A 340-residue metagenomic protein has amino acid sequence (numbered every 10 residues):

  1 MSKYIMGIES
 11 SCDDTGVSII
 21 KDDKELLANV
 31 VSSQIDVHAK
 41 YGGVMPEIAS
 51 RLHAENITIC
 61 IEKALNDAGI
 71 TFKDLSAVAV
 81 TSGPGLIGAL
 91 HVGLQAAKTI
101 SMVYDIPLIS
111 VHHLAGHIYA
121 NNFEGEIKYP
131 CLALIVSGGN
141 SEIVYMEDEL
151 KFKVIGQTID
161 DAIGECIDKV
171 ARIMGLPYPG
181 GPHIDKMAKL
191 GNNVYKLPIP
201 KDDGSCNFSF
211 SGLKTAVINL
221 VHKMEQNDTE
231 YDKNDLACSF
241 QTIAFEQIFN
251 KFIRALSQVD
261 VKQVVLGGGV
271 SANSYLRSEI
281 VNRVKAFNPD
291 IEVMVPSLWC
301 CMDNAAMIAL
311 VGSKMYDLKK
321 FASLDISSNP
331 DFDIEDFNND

Functional and structural regions predicted by a protein language model:
M1-S2, V111-L132, V311: Conserved phosphate-binding catalytic cores of ATP/NTP-utilizing and phosphoryl-transfer enzymes
K3-P84, H117: N-terminal beta-alpha supersecondary unit
T15-I20, A133, S141-Y145: Short beta-strand scaffold segments in enzyme catalytic cores
T71, K186-V264, N273-K285, Y316-K319 (+1 more regions): A contiguous, well-structured pocket-lining segment that forms one wall/lid of small-molecule binding clefts in soluble
D74-Y119: Glycine-rich phosphate-binding loop and adjoining helix at the ATP-binding site of ATP-dependent phosphoryl-transfer
V80-G83, I100, S137-G139, V264-N273: Glycine-rich beta-strand-to-loop/alpha-helix junction loops that act as flexible
S110-V111, V281-I308, A322: Conserved phosphate-binding/catalytic loops in two-lobed NTP-binding clefts
A115, D148-L190, K214-E225: Glycine-rich phosphate-binding loop plus the immediately following alpha-helix
